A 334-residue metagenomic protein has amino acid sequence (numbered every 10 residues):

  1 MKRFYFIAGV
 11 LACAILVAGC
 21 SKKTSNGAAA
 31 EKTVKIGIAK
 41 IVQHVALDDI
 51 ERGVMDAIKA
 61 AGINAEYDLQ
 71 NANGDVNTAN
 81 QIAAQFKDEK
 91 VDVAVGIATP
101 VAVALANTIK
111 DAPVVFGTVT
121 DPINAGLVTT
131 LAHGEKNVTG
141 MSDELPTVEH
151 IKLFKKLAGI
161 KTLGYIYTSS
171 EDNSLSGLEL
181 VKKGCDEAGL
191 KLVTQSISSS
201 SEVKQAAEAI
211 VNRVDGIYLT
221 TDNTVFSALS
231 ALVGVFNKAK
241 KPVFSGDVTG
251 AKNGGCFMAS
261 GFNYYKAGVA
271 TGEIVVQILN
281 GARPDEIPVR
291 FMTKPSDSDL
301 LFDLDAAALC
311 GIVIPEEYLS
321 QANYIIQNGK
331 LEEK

Functional and structural regions predicted by a protein language model:
M1-G9: Positively charged n-region of N-terminal signal peptides that target proteins for export
I15-G19: C-terminal motif of bacterial Sec signal peptides marking the signal peptidase cleavage site
C20-K334: Short hydrophobic alpha-helices and adjacent helix-cap/hinge residues
